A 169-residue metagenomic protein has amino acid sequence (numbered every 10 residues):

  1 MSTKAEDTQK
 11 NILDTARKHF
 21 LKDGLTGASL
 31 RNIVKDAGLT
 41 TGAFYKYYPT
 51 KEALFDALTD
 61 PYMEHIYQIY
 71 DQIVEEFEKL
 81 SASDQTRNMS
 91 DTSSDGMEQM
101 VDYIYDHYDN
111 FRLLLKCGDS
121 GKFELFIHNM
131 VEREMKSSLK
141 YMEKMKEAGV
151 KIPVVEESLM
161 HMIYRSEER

Functional and structural regions predicted by a protein language model:
M1-K4: N-terminal intrinsically disordered/low-complexity leader segments
N11-K18, K22, N32, D36 (+5 more regions): Alpha-helical structural segments
G38-Y48: Short hydrophobic/aromatic patch on the recognition helix
V74-E78, A82-D84, E98-G121: Amphipathic alpha-helical segments used for helix-helix packing
D91, Q99-D106, G121-E147, E157-Y164: Amphipathic alpha-helical packing segments from all-alpha helical-bundle domains
E168-R169: Conserved small/polar residues in nucleotide/adenosyl-binding loops
